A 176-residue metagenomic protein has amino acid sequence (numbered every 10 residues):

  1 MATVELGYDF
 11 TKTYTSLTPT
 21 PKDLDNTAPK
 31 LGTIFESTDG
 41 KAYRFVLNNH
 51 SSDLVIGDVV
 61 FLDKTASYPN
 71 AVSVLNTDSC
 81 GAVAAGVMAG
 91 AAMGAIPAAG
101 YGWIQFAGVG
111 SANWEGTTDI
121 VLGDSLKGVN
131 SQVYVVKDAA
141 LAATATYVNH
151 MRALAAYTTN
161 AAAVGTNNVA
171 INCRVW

Functional and structural regions predicted by a protein language model:
A2-W176: Glycine-anchored, exposed beta-strand/edge motif detector
